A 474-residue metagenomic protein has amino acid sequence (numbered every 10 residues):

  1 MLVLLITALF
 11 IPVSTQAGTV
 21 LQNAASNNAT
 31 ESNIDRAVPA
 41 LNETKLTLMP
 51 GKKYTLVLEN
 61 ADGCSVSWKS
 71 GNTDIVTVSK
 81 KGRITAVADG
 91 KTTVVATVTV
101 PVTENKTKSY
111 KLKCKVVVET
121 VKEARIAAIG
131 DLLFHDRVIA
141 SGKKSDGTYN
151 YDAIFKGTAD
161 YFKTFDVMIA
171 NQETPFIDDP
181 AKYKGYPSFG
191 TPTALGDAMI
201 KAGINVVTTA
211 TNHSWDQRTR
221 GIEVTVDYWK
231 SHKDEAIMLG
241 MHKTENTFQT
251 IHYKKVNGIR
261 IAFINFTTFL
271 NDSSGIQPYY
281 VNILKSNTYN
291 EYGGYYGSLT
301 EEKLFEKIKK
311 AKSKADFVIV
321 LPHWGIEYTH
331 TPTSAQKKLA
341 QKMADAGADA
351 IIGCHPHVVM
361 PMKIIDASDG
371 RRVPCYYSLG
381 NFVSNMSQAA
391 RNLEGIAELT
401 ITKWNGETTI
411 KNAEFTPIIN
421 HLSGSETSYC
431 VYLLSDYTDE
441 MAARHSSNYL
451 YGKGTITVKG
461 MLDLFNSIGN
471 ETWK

Functional and structural regions predicted by a protein language model:
M1-A17: Sec-dependent N-terminal signal peptides of Gram-positive bacterial secreted proteins and lipoproteins
L4, G18-T120: Extracytoplasmic soluble-region selector
T7, T92, T225: Ser/Thr-centric signal marking residues that sit in or immediately flank functional binding/regulatory motifs
A8, T47-M49, E59, T85 (+5 more regions): Sterically constrained small-residue positions within well-ordered secondary structures of folded domains
V95, V117-K474: Acidic, metal/ion-coordinating pockets
